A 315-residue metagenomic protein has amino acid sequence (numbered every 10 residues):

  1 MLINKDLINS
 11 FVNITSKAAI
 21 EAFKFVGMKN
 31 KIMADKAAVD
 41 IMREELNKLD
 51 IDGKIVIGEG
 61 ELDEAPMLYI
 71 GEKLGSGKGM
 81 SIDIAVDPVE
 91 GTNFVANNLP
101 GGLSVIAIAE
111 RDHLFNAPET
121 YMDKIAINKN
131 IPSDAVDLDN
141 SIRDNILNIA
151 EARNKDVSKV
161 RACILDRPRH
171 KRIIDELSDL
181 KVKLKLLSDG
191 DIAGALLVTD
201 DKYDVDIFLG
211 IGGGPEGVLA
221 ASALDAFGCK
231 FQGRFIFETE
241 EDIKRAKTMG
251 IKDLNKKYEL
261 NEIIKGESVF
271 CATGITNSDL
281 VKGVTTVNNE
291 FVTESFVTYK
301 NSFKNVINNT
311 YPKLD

Functional and structural regions predicted by a protein language model:
M1-A85, D144-L147, E151, S178 (+4 more regions): N-terminal subdomain of lithium-sensitive/metallo-dependent phosphomonoesterases centered on the IMPase/IPPase/PAP
K5-I8, K29, N93, P132-D134 (+1 more regions): A short glycine/serine-rich beta->alpha loop
I55-E59, I84-V86, V95-N97, N116-A117 (+4 more regions): General beta-strand structural signal in soluble alpha/beta enzymes
L74-G75, S104-A107, D204-F208: Short basic, glycine-rich beta-strand/loop surfaces that mediate nucleic-acid
G79-E90, F94-F115: DPxDG-like acidic metal-binding loop motif
A109-E110, L114-T120, L187, R234-E238: Short, acidic/small-residue loops that bind anionic groups at enzyme active sites
R111-I149: Glycine-rich phosphate-binding loop plus the immediately following alpha-helix
D139-T298: An extended, acidic
